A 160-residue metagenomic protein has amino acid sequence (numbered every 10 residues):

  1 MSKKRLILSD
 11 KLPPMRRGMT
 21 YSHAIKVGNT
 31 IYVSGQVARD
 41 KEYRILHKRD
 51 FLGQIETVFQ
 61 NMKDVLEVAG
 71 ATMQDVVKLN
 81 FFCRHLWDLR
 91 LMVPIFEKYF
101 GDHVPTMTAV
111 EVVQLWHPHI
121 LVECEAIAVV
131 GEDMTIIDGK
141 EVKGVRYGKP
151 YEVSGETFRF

Functional and structural regions predicted by a protein language model:
M1-Q60, D64-V77, C83-F160: N-terminal presequence-like segments and the immediate start of the first folded domain
